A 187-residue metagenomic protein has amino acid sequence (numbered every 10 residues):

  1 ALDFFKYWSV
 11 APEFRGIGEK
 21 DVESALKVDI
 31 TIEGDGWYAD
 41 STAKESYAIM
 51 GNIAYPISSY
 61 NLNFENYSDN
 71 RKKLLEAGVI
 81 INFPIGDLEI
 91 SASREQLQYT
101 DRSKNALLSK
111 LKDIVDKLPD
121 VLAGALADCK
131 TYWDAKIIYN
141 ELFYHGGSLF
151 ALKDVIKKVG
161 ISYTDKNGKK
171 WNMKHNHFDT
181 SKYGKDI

Functional and structural regions predicted by a protein language model:
L2-S109, V115-D116, I137-D186: GHKL/Histidine-kinase-like ATPase module
K112-L126: Flexible helix-coil linker/hinge segments at domain or subdomain boundaries
A125-Y139: Short, highly charged C-terminal tails/helix-capping segments
